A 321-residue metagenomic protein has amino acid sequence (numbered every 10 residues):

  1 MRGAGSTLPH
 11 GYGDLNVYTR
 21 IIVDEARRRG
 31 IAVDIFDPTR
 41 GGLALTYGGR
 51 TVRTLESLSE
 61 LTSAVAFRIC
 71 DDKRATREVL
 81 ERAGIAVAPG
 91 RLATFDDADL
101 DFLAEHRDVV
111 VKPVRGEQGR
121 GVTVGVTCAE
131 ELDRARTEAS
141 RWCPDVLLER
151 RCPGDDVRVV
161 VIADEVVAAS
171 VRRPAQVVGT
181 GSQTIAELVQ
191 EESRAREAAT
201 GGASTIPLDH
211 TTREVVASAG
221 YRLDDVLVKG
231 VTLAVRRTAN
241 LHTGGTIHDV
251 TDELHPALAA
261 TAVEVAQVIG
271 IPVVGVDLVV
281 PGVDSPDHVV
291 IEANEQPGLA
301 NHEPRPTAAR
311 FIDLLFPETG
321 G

Functional and structural regions predicted by a protein language model:
M1-E78, D97: ATP-binding N-terminal substructure of ATP-dependent carboxylate-amine bond-forming enzymes
M1-H10, S57, V228-I247: A short, surface-exposed helix-loop junction/capping segment
V23, R77, L100, R213 (+1 more regions): Short glycine-/small-residue-rich flexible loop motifs, especially phosphate/cofactor-binding loops
D34-F36, V273-V276: Flexible, glycine/charged-enriched surface loops at secondary-structure junctions
L43-R53, R158-A168, D284-N301: A short beta-strand motif that forms the metal-chelation/ATP-contact edge of phosphoryl-transfer active sites
T51-S57, L61-P207, P256-A260: Active-site nucleotide/adenylate-binding loops and adjacent lid/helix of ATP-dependent enzymes
L188-A234: Oxyanion-binding "anion nests"
T243-A260, A266-V273, V280-G321: C-terminal active-site "lid" helix and adjoining low-complexity regulatory extension at the edge of ATP-using catalytic
